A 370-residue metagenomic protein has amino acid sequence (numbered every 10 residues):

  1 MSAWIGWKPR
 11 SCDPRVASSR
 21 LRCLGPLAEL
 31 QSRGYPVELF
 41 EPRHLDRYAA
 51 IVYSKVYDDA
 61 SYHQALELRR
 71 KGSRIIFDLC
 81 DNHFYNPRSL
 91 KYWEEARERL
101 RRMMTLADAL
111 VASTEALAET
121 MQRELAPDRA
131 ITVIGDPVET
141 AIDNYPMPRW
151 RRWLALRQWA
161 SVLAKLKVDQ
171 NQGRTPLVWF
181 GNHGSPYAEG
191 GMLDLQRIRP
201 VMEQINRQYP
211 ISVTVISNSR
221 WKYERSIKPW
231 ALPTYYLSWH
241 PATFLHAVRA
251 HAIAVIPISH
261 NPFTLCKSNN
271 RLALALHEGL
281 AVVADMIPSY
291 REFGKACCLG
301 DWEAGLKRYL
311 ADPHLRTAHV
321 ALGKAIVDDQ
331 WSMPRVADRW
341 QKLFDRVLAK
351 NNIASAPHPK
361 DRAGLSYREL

Functional and structural regions predicted by a protein language model:
G6-E29, E139-A250: Conserved catalytic-core segment of nucleotide-activated headgroup transferases in glycan assembly
I51, L68-F84: Active-site proximal beta-strand in glycosyltransferases
I51-V52, T105-E115, T132: A short beta-strand/loop micro-motif in the catalytic core of glycosyltransferases that engages the nucleotide-sugar
Y85, Y187-L193, P241-A242, H246-A247 (+2 more regions): Nucleotide-sugar-dependent
W93-L110: Membrane-proximal helix-turn-helix segments that form the acceptor-binding/catalytic region of lipid-linked
A116, P137: Carbohydrate-associated surface elements
R291-L315: Change "using UDP/GDP/dTDP sugars" to "using nucleotide sugars
A311-A349, A363: A charged, aromatic-enriched C-terminal amphipathic alpha-helix characteristic of glycosyltransferases across folds
